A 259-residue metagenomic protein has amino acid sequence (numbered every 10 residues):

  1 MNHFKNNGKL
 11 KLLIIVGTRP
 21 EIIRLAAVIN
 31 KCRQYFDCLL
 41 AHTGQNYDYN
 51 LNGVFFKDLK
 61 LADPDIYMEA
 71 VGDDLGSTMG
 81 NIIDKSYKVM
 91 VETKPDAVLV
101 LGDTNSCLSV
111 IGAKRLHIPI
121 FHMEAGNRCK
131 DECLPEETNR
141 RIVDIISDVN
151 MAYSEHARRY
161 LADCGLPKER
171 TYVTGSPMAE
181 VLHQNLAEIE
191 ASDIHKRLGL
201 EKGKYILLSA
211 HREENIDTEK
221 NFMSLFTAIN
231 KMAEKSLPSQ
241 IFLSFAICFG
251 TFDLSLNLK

Functional and structural regions predicted by a protein language model:
M1-Q45: N-terminal subdomain of nucleotide-sugar transferases
K11, D37-L39, P119, V149 (+2 more regions): Residues at the starts of beta-strands that form the adenosine-phosphate
L13-V16, I22-V28, F55, Y67-P167: Active-site and donor-binding regions of nucleotide-sugar-utilizing enzymes
I14, L40-H42, V100, H122 (+3 more regions): Structural beta-sheet core signal
G17-T18, T43-Q45, A125, S176 (+1 more regions): Cofactor-binding loop segments of dinucleotide-utilizing enzymes, especially the Rossmann-like FAD- and NAD(P)+-binding
D37-T78: Conserved nucleotide-sugar phosphate-binding/catalytic loop shared by glycosyltransferases and other
Q45-N50, E69, I146-N221: A nucleotide-sugar donor-handling region in carbohydrate enzymes
D193, L200-L243, C248-L256: Conserved catalytic-core segment of nucleotide-activated headgroup transferases in glycan assembly
